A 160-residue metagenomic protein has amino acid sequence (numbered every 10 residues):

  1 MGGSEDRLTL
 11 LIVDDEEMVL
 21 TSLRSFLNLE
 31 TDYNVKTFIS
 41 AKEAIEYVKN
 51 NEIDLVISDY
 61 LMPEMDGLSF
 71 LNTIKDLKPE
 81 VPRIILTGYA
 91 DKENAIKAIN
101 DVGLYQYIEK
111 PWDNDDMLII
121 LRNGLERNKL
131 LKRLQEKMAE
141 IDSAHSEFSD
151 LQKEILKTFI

Functional and structural regions predicted by a protein language model:
L11, N51-I57: Active-site beta3 strand of CheY-like receiver
D14, D59, T87: Active-site residues of response regulator receiver
E17-K36: Two-component/phosphorelay signaling modules centered on CheY-like receiver
T37-E46, G67: Helix N-cap/capping motif at the beta->alpha junctions
M62: Receiver (REC) domain active-site loop signature in two-component systems and cognate sites in sensor histidine kinases
S69, A90-Y107: Alpha4 helix (beta4-alpha4-beta5 surface) of REC/receiver domains from two-component response regulators
W112-L121, L125, K129, R133: C-terminal output helix
E126-I160: C-terminal output/effector regions of signal-responsive regulators
